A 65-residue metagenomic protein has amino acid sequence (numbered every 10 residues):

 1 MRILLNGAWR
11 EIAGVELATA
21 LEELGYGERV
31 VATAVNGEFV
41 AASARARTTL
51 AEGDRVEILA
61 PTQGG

Functional and structural regions predicted by a protein language model:
M1-G64: Ubiquitin-like/PB1-type beta-grasp interaction modules and other compact soluble beta-rich domains
